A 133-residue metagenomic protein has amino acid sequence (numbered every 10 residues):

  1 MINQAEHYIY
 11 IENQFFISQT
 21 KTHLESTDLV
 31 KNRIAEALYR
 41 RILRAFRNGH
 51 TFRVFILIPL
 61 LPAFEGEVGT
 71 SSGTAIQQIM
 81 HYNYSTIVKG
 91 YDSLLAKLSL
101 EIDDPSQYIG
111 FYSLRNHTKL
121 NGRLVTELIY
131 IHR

Functional and structural regions predicted by a protein language model:
M1-H7: Active-site cores of enzymes that catalyze phosphoryl transfer or operate on phosphate-rich substrates
Y8, F15-R133: PLD/PLD-like phosphodiesterase catalytic module centered on the HKD motif
